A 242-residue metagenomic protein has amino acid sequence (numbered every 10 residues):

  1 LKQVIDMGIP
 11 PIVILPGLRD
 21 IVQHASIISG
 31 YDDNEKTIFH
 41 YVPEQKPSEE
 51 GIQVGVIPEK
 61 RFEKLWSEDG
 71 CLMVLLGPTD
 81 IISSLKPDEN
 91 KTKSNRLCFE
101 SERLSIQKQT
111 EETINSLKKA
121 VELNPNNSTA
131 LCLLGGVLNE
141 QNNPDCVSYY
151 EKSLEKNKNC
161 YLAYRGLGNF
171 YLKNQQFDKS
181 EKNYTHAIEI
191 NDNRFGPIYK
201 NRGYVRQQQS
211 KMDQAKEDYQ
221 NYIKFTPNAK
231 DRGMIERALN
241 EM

Functional and structural regions predicted by a protein language model:
L1-H40: Active-site-adjacent substructure of cysteine-protease-like catalytic cores
Y31-T129: Noncatalytic regulatory segments and standalone regulatory/sensor domains
S94, S128-T129, Y161-L162, F195-P197 (+1 more regions): Helix-start (N-cap) detector for alpha-helical repeat units in TPR-like alpha-solenoids, especially tetratricopeptide
L133, G166, K200-N201, M234-A238: Canonical tetratricopeptide repeat
